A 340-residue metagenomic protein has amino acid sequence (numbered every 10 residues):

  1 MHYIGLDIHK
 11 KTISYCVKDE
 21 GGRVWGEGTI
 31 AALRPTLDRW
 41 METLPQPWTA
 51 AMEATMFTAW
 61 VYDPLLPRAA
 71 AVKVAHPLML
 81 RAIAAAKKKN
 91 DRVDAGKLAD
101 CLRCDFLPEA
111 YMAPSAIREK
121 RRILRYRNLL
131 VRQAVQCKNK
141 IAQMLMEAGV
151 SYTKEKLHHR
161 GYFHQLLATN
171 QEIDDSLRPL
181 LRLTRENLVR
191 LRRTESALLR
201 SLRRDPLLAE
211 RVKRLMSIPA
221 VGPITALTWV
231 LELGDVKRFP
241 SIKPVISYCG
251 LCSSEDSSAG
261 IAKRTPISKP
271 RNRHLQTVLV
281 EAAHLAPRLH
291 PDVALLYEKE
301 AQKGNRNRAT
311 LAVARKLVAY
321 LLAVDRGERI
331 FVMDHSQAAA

Functional and structural regions predicted by a protein language model:
M1-D19, L98: Gly/Thr-rich phosphate-binding beta-strand-loop-beta motif of the actin/hexokinase/Hsp70
K11-P35: Short glycine-rich, Thr/Ser-proximal phosphate-binding strand/loop in the N-terminal lobe of ATP-dependent enzymes
R34-T49: Short, basic/hydrophobic alpha-helical segments
P47-T55, L98: Acidic beta-strand-to-loop metal/phosphate-binding motif
K73-R121, F163-A168, I261-H274: Short alpha-helix plus adjacent loop in nuclease-associated cores
A86, R214-P223, L227-R306: Phosphate-backbone recognition surface of nucleic-acid-processing proteins
L124-R214: Glycine-rich, often acidic, oxyanion-interacting loops/wings at catalytic, nucleic-acid, or phospho-protein interfaces
G260, L296-A340: Low-complexity, acidic/Ser/Thr- and charged residue-rich accessory regions of DNA metabolism proteins
